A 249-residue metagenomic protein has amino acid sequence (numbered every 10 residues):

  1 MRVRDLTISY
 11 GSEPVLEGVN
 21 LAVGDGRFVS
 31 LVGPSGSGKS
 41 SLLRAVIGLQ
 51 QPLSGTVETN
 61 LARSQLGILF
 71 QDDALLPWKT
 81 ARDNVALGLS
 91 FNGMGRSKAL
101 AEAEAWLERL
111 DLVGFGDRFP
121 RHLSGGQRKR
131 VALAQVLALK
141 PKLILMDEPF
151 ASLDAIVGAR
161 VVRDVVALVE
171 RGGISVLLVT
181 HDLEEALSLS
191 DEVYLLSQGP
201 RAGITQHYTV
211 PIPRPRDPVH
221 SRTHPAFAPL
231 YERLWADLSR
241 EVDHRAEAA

Functional and structural regions predicted by a protein language model:
V32-P34: The feature captures the beta-strand-to-loop junction immediately N-terminal to the Walker
I47: Helix-to-loop junction immediately C-terminal to a conserved catalytic motif
R82-S90, L100, E104: Short helical segment in ABC ATPase nucleotide-binding domains corresponding to the A-loop/adjacent helical element
S97-F115, A167: Conserved ABC ATPase "signature" region
F119-L123, Q127: Conserved ABC ATPase signature
A138-K142: A short, proline-enriched helix->beta-strand linker immediately N-terminal to the Walker B motif in ABC-type P-loop
I144-D147: Catalytic Walker B motif of ABC-type/P-loop ATPase nucleotide-binding domains
